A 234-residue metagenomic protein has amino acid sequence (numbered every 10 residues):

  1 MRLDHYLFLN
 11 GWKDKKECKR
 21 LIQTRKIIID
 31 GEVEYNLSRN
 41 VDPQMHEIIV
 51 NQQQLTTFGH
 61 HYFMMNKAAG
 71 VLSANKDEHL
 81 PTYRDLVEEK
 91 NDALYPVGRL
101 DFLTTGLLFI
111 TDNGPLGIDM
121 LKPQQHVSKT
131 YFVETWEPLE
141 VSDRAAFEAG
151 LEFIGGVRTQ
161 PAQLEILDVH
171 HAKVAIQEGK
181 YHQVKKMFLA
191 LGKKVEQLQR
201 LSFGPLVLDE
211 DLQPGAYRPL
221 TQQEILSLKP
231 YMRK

Functional and structural regions predicted by a protein language model:
M1-K234: Basic, flexible Lys/Arg- and Gly-enriched helix-loop patches that mediate nucleic-acid binding at interfaces with rRNA
